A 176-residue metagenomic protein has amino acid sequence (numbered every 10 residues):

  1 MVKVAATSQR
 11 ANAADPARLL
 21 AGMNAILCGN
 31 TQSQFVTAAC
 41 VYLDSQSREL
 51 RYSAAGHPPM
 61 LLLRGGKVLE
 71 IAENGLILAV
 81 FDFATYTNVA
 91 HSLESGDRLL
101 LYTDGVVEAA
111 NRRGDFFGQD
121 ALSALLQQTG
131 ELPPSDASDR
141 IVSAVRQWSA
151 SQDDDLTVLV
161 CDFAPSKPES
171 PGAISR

Functional and structural regions predicted by a protein language model:
K3-R176: Conserved subregion of the PPM/PP2C metallophosphatase catalytic domain
